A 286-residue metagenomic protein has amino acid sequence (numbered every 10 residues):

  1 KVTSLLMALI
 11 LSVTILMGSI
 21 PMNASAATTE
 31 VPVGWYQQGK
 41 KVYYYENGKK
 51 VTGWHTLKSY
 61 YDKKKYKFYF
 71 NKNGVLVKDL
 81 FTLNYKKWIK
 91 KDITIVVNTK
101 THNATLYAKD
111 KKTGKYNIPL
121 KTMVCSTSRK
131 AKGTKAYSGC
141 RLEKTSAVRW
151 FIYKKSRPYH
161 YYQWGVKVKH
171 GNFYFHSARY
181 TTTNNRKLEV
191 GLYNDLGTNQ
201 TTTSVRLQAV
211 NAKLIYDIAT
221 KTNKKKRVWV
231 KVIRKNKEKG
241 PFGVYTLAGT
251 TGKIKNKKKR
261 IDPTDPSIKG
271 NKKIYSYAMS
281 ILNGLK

Functional and structural regions predicted by a protein language model:
T3-K91: Extracellular adhesion/carbohydrate-binding repeat motifs centered on closely spaced tryptophans
N23, V42, W54, K67 (+3 more regions): Well-ordered beta-strand positions in beta-sheet-rich domains
A27, R149, Y153-K286: Exported/periplasmic cell-wall-interacting domains
Y43, F68, T105-Y107, V166 (+1 more regions): Conserved hydrophobic/aromatic positions in well-ordered beta-strands
E46, L106-D110, R234: Residue-level signal for short segments within beta-strands and strand-turn junctions of well-structured beta-sheet
Y60-K65, K111-I118, N223-K224: Short, solvent-exposed loop/turn segments that connect beta-strands within catalytic domains and beta-strand-rich
N73, D110-K112, N236: Solvent-exposed strand-loop boundary residues in beta-sheet-rich modules
T82-Y85, I89-K187: Gly/Pro-biased beta-strand-loop elements
